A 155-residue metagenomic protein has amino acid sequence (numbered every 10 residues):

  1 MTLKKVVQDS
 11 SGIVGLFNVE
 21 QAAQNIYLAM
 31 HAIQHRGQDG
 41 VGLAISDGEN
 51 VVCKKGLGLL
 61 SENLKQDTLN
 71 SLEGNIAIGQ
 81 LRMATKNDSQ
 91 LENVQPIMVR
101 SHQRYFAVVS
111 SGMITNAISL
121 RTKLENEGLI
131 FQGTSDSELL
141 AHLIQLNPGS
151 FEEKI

Functional and structural regions predicted by a protein language model:
M1-I155: Conserved short alpha-helical segments that host acidic/polar catalytic motifs at enzyme active sites
